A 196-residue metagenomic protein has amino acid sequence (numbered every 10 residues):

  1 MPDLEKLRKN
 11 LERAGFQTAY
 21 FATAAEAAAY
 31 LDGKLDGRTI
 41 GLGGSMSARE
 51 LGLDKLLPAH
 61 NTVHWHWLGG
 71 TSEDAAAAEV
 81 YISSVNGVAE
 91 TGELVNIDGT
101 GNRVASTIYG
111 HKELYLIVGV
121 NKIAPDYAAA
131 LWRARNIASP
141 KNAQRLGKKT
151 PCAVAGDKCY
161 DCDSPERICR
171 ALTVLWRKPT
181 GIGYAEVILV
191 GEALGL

Functional and structural regions predicted by a protein language model:
M1-L4, A105: Short, glycine/polar-rich helix-capping loops at beta-to-alpha or helix-loop-helix junctions that flank or form
D3-I82: N-terminal active-site beta-alpha-beta segment that forms phosphate/nucleotide-binding and substrate-recognition loops
A76, V80-L196: Conserved phosphate- and dinucleotide-binding cores of soluble alpha/beta proteins, encompassing both enzyme active
